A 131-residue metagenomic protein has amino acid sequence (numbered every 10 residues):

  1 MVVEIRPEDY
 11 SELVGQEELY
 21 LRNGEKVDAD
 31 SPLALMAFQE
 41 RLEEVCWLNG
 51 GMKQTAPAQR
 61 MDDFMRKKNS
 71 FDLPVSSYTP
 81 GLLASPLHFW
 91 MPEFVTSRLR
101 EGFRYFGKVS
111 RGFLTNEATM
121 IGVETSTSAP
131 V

Functional and structural regions predicted by a protein language model:
M1-L82: An anion/pyrophosphate-binding glycine-rich loop and adjacent beta-alpha core in soluble alpha-beta enzymes
L82-V131: A glycine-rich dinucleotide-binding beta-alpha-beta segment and adjacent secondary-structure elements that constitute
